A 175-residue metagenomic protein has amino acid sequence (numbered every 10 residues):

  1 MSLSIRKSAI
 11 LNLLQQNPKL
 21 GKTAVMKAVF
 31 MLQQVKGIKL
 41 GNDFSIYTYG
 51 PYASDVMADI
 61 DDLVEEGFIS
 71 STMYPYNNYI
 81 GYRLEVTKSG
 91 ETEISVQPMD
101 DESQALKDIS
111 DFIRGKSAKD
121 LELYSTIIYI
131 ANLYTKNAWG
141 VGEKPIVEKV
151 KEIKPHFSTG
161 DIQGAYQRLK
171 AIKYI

Functional and structural regions predicted by a protein language model:
M1-I175: Domain-edge interaction signal
